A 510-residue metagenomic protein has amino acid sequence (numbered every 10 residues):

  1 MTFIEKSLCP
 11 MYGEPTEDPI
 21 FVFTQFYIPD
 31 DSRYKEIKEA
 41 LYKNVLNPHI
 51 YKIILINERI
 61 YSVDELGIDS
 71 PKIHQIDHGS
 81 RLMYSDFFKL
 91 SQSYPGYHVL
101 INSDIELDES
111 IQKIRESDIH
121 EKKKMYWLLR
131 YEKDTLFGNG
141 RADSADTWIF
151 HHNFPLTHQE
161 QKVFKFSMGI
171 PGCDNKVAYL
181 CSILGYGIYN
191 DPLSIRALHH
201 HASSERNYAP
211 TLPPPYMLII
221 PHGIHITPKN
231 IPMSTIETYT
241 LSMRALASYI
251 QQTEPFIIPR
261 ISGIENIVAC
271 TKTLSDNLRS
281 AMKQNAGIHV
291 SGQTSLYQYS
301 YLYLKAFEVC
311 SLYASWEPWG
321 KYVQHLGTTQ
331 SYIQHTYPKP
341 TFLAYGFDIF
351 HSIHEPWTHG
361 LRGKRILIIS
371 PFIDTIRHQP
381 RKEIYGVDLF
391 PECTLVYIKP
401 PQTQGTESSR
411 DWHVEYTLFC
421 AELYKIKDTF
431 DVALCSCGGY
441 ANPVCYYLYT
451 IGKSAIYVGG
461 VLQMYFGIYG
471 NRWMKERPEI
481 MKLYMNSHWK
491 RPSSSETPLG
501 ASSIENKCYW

Functional and structural regions predicted by a protein language model:
F3, F21-F26, R33, A40 (+1 more regions): C-terminal catalytic/acceptor-binding lobe
T24-P29, I333-L343, V396-F419: Glycine-rich phosphate-binding "P-loop"
E39-Y51: Short, acidic, metal-binding catalytic loop of nucleotide-sugar glycosyltransferases
I56-H98: Active-site-proximal specificity loops/subdomain of glycosyltransferases
H78-L82, S194, P401-Q402, G459-M464: Short, acidic/turn-prone active-site loops that include or flank metal/cofactor- and phosphate-binding residues
Q92, I105-Y179: Conserved catalytic core of nucleotide-sugar-dependent glycosyltransferases
P232-T394: Electropositive, gly/pro-rich neighborhoods at or near active sites that engage anionic ligands
P443-W510: C-terminal functional extensions of proteins
